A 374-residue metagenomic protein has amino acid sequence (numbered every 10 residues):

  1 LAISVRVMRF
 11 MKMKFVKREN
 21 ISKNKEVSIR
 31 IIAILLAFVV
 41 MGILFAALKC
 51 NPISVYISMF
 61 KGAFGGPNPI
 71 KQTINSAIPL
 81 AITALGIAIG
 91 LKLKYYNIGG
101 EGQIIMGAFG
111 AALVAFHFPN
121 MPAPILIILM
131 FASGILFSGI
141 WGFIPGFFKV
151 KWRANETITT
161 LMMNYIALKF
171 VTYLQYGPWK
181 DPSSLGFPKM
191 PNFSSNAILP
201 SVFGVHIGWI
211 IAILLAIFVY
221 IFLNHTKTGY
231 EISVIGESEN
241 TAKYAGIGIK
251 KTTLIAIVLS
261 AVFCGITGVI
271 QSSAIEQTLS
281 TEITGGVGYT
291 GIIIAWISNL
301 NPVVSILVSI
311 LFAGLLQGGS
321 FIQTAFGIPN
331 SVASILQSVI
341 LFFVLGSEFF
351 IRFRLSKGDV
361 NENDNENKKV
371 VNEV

Functional and structural regions predicted by a protein language model:
I3-I34, G42, E237, Y244-K251 (+1 more regions): Cytosolic-side transmembrane-helix boundaries in multi-pass membrane proteins
S4, K12-I82: Membrane-interfacial amphipathic/re-entrant helices at transmembrane-helix boundaries
R18-S28, L91-G99, M121-L185, H225 (+2 more regions): Short loop segments and helix-boundary regions at transmembrane helix junctions of multi-pass inner-membrane proteins
I43-L48, S58, A63-F118, I135-F143 (+3 more regions): Single transmembrane alpha-helix segments in multi-pass membrane proteins
A77-A88, F109, G139-I140, Y165 (+6 more regions): Hydrophobic alpha-helical segments embedded in the membrane of multi-pass proteins
E156-H225, V370: Transmembrane helix-bundle core of multi-pass membrane transporters and related energy-transducing complexes
V202-T278, P302-V303: Helix-loop-helix "hairpin" substructures at the membrane interface of multi-pass membrane proteins
C264, G268-S338: Transmembrane alpha-helical segments in multi-pass inner-membrane proteins
